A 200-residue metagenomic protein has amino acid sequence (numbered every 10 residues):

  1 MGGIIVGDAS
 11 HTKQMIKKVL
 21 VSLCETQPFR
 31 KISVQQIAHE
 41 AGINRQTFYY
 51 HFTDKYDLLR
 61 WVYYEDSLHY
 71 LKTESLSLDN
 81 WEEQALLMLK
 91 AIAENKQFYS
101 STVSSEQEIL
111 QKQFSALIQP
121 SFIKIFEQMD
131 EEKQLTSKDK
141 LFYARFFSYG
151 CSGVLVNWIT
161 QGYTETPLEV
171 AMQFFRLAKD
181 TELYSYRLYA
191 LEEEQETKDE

Functional and structural regions predicted by a protein language model:
M1-Q27, K31-Q36, E40-Y50, D54-E200: Alpha-helical bundle regulatory/interaction domains
